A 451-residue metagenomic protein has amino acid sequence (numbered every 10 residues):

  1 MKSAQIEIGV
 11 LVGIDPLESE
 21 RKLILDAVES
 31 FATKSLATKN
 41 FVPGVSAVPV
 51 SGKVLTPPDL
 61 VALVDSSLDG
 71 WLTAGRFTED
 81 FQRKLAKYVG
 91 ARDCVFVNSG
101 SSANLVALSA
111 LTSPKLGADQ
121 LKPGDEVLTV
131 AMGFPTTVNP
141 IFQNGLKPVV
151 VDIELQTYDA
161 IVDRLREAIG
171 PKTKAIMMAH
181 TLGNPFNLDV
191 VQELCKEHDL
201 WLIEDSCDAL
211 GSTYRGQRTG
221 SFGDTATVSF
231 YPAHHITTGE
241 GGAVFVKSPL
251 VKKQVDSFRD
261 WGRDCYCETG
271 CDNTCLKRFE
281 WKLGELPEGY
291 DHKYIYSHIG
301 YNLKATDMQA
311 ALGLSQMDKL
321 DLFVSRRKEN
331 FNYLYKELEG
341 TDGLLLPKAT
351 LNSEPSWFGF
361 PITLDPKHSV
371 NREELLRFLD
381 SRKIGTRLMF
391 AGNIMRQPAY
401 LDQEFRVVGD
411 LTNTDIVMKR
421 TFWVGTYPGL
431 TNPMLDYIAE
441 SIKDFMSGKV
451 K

Functional and structural regions predicted by a protein language model:
K2-L72, S297, G425: N-terminal "arm"/small-domain region of PLP-dependent enzymes with the aminotransferase-like
F31, S113-S206, T213: PLP-dependent aminotransferase-like
L55, T73, G133, Q156-T157 (+5 more regions): Glycine-/small-residue-rich active-site loops that bind phosphorylated ligands and cofactors
R76-E126, N139-N144, V150, Q217: Phosphate-binding glycine-rich loop
E79-R83, A91-C94, D163, E167 (+4 more regions): PLP-dependent aminotransferase class I/II
V95, L128, V149, L202-I203 (+3 more regions): Structural detector of well-ordered beta-strand residues that form the stable sheet scaffold of enzyme domains
E204-T238, K253, K293-I295: Conserved active-site segment immediately N-terminal to the catalytic lysine that forms the internal aldimine
G239-V244: Glycine-rich phosphate-binding loop of ATP-grasp-fold ATP-dependent ligases
